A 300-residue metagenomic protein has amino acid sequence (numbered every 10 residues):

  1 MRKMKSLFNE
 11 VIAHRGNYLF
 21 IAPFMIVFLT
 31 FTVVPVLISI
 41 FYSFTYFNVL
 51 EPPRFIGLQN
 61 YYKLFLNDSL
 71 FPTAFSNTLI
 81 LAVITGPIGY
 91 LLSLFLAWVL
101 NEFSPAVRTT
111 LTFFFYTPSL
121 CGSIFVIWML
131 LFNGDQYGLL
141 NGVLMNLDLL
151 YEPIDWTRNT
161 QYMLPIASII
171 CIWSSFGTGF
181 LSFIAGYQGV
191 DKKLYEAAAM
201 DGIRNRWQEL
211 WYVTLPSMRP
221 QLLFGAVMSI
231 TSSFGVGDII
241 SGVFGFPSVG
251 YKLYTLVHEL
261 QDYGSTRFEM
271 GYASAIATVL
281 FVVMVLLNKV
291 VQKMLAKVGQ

Functional and structural regions predicted by a protein language model:
M1-I12: Short, Lys/Arg-rich, polar N-terminal cytosolic tail immediately upstream of the first transmembrane signal-anchor
E10-Q300: A structural signal for multi-pass alpha-helical bundles of membrane permease subunits that mediate small-molecule
